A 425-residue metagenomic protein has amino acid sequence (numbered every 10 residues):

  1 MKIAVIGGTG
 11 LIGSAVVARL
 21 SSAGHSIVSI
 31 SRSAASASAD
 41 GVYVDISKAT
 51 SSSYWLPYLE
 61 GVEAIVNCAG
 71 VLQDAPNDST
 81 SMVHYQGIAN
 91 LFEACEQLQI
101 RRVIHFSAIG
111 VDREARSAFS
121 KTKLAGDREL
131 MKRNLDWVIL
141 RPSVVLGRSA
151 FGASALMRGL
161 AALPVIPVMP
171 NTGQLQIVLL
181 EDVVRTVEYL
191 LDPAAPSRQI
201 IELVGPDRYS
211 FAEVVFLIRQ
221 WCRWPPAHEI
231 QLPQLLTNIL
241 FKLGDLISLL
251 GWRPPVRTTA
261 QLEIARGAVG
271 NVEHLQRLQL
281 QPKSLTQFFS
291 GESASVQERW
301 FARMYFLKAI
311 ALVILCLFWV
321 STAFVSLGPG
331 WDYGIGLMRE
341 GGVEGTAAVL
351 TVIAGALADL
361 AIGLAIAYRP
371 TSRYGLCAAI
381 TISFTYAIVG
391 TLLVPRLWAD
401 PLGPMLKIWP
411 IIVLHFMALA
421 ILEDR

Functional and structural regions predicted by a protein language model:
I3-A23: N-terminal Rossmann NAD(P)H-binding glycine-rich loop of SDR-like oxidoreductase domains
I6, I30, C68-A69, V103-I109 (+1 more regions): SDR active-site strand-loop-helix element
G13-S14, Y85, L124: Residues forming the Rossmann-fold NAD(P)(H) cofactor-binding site
A35-D40, V44-N90, A94-Q97, I109-R113: NAD(P)H-binding glycine-rich loop region in Rossmannoid oxidoreductase-like domains and their noncatalytic homologs
R128-S149: Conserved beta-loop-beta element that borders a ligand/cofactor-binding pocket
G159-V178, D182, T186-S197, E202: A conserved pocket-lining segment of Rossmann-fold NAD(P)-dependent short-chain dehydrogenase/reductase
Y189-V256, A268-Y305: Mid/C-terminal beta-alpha module of Rossmann-like enzyme folds, strongest in SDR-family dehydrogenases/epimerases
P254-W331, T346-R425: Extended, low-polarity transmembrane helix blocks
